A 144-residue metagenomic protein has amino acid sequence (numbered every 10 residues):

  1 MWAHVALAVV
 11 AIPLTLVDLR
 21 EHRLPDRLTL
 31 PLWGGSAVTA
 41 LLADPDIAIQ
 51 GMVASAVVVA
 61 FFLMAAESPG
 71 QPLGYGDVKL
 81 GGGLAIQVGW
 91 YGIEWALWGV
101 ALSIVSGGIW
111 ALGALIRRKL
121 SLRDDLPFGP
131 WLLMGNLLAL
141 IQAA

Functional and structural regions predicted by a protein language model:
H4-L7: N-terminal signal-anchor transmembrane helix
V10-W110: Functional transmembrane core segments of multi-pass inner-membrane proteins
L112-L138: Interfacial loop-to-transmembrane junctions
L140-A144: Juxtamembrane boundary at the C-terminal end of a transmembrane helix
